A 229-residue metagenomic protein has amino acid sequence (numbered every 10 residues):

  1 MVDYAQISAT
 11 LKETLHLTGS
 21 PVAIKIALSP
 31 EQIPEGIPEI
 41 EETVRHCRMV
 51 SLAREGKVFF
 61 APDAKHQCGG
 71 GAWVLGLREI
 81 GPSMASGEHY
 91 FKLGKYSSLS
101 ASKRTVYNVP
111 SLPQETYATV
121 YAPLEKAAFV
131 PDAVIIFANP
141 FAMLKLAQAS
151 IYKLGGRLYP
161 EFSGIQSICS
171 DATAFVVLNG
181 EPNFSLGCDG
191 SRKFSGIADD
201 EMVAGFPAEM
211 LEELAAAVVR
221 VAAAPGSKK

Functional and structural regions predicted by a protein language model:
Y4-K229: Acidic, serine/proline-rich low-complexity intrinsically disordered regions
